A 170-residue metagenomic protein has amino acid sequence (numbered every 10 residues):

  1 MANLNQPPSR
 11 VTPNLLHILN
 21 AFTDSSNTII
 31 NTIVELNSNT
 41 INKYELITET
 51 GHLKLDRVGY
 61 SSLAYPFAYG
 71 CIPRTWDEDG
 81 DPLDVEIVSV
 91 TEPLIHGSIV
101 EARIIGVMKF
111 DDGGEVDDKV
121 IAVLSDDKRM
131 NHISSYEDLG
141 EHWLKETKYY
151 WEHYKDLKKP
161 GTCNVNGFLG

Functional and structural regions predicted by a protein language model:
M1-G170: Hydrophobic N-terminal alpha-helices or hydrophobic patches in metabolic proteins across all domains of life
